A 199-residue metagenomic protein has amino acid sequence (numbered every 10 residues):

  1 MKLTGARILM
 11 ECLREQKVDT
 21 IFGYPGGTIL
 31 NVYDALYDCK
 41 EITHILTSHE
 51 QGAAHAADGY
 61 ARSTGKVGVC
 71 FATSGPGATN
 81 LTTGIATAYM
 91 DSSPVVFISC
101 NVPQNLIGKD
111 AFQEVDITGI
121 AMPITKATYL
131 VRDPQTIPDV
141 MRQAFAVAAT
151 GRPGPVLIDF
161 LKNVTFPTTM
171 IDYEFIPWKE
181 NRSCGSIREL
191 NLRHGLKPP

Functional and structural regions predicted by a protein language model:
M1-P199: N-terminal alpha/beta PP-like core and its mobile active-site loop of ThDP/TPP-dependent enzymes
